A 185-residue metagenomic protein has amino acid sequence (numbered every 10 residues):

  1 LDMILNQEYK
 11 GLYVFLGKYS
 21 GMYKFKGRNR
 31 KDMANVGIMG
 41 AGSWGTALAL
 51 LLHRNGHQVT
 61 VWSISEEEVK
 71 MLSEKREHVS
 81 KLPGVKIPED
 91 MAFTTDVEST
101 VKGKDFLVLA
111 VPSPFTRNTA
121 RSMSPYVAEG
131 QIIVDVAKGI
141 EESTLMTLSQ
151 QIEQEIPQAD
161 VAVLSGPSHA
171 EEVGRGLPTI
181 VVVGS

Functional and structural regions predicted by a protein language model:
G17, Y23, G27, S43-L48 (+2 more regions): Residues at secondary-structure transition points
Y23, K31-P83, A92-T95, S122: NAD(P)+-binding Rossmann beta1-loop-alpha1 motif at the extreme N-terminus of oxidoreductases
N29-K31, V182-S185: Short, intrinsically disordered, charge-balanced linker/junction segments flanking boundaries in proteins
I87, T94-K102, F106-P178, S185: Rossmann-like NAD(P)(H) cofactor-binding subdomain of soluble oxidoreductases
